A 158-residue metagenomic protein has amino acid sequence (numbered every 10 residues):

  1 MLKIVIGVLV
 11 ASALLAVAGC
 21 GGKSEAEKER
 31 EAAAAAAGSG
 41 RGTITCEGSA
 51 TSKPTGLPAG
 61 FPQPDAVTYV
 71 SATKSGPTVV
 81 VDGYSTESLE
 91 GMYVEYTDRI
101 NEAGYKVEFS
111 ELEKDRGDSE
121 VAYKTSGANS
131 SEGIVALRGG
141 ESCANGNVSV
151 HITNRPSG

Functional and structural regions predicted by a protein language model:
L2-A16, G21-G158: An acidic-aromatic pocket/loop used at catalytic or ligand-binding sites
